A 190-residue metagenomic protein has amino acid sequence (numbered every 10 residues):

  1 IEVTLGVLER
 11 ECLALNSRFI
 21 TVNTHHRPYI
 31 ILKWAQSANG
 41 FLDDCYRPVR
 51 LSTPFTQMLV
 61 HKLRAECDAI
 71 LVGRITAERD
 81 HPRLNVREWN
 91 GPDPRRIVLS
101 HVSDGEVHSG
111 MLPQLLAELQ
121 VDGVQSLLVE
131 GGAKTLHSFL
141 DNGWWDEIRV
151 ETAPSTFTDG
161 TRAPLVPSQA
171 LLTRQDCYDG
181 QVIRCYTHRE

Functional and structural regions predicted by a protein language model:
E2-V22, H26-E190: Enzymes that bind and transform nitrogen-containing heteroaromatic metabolites
